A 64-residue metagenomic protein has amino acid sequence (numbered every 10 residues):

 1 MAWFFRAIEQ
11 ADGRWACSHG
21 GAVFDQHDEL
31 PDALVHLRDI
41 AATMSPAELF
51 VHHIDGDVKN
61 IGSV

Functional and structural regions predicted by a protein language model:
M1-V23: Short aromatic-glycine-(Arg/Gly/Cys) micro-motifs in beta-strand/loop hairpins
D12, D28-E29, I54: Compositionally biased, intrinsically disordered low-complexity segments enriched in polar/proline residues
D12-R14, H36, I40, N60-I61: Secondary-structure boundary/capping motif
G20, E29, S63: Surface loops and adjacent helix of pleckstrin homology
F24-D25, K59: Short, isolated positions in well-ordered beta-strands
D28-S45: A short, charged, amphipathic alpha-helix used as a generic interaction element across diverse proteins
T43-V64: Short, mixed-charge low-complexity intrinsically disordered segments
